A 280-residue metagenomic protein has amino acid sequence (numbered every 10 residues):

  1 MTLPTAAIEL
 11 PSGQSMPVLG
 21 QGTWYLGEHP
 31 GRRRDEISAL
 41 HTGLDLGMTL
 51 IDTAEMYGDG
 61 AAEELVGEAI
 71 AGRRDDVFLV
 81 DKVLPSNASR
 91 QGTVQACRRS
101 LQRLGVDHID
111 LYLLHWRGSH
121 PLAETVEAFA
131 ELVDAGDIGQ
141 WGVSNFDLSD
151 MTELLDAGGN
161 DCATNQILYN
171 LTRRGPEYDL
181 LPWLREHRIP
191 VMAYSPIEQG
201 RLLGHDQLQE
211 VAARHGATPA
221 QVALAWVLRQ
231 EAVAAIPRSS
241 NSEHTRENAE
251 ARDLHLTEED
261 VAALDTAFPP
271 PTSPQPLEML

Functional and structural regions predicted by a protein language model:
M1-V77, P269, M279-L280: N-terminal binding-site loop/beta-alpha segment at the start of enzyme catalytic domains that lines or forms
A7, R117-L280: Beta/alpha (TIM)-barrel catalytic core signal, keyed to glycine-rich beta->alpha loops juxtaposed to Asp/Glu that bind
L10-P11, L44-D45, G67-D75, R98-D107 (+3 more regions): Acidic (Asp/Glu)-rich catalytic clusters
Q14-L19, G47-L50, R74-V77, V106-D110 (+4 more regions): Short, well-ordered coil/turn segments that N-cap beta-strands
G22-R34, D81-Q91, H115, H120: Active-site mouth loops of central-metabolism enzymes
P30-G43, S89-L104, M151-T152: Short, acidic/polar
D76-A88, L111-W116, N145-L148, I167-Y169: A short, structured active-site edge motif that brings together acidic residues
L104-H120: Active-site groove signature of glycoside hydrolases
